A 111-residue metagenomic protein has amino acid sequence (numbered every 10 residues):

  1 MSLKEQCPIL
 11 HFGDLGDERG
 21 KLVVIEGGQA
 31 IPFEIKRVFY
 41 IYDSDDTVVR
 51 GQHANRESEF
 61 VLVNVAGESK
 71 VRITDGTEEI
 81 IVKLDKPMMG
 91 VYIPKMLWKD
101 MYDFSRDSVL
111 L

Functional and structural regions predicted by a protein language model:
M1-M89, R106-D107: Non-catalytic, conserved peripheral segments adjacent to functional cores
L84-M88, P94-L111: Ligand-binding loop in jelly-roll beta-barrel domains
